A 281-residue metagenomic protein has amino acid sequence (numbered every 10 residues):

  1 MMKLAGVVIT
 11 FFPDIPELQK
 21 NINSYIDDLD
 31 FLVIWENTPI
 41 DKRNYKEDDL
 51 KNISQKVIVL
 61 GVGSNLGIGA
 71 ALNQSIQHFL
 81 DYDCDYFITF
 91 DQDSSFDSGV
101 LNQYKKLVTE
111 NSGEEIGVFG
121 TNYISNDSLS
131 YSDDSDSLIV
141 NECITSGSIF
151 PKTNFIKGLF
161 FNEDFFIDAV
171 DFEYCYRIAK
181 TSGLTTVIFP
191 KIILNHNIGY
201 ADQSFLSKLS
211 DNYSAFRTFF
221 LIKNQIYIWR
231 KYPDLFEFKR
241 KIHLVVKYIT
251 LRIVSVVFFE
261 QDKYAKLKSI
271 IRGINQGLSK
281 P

Functional and structural regions predicted by a protein language model:
V8-D27: Short, well-formed alpha-helical segments that are part of the catalytic scaffolds of diverse glycosyltransferases
D30-D41, L60-V62: Short beta-strand/loop segment that forms part of the nucleotide-sugar
V62-F79: Glycine-rich, basic loop-to-helix element that forms the pyrophosphate-binding segment of sugar-nucleotide handling
C84-S95: Short beta-strand-to-loop acidic/aromatic patch adjacent to the donor-nucleotide binding site
S98-Y131: Conserved donor NDP-sugar-binding/catalytic core segment of glycosyltransferases
S132-F150, N212: A recurrent flexible, glycine/aromatic-enriched loop bordering the glycosyltransferase active site that acts as
N154, G158-L159, D164-I198: A short, conserved alpha-helix in the catalytic core of glycosyltransferases
P233-P281: Non-catalytic, C-terminal membrane-associated alpha-helical segments of glycosyltransferases
